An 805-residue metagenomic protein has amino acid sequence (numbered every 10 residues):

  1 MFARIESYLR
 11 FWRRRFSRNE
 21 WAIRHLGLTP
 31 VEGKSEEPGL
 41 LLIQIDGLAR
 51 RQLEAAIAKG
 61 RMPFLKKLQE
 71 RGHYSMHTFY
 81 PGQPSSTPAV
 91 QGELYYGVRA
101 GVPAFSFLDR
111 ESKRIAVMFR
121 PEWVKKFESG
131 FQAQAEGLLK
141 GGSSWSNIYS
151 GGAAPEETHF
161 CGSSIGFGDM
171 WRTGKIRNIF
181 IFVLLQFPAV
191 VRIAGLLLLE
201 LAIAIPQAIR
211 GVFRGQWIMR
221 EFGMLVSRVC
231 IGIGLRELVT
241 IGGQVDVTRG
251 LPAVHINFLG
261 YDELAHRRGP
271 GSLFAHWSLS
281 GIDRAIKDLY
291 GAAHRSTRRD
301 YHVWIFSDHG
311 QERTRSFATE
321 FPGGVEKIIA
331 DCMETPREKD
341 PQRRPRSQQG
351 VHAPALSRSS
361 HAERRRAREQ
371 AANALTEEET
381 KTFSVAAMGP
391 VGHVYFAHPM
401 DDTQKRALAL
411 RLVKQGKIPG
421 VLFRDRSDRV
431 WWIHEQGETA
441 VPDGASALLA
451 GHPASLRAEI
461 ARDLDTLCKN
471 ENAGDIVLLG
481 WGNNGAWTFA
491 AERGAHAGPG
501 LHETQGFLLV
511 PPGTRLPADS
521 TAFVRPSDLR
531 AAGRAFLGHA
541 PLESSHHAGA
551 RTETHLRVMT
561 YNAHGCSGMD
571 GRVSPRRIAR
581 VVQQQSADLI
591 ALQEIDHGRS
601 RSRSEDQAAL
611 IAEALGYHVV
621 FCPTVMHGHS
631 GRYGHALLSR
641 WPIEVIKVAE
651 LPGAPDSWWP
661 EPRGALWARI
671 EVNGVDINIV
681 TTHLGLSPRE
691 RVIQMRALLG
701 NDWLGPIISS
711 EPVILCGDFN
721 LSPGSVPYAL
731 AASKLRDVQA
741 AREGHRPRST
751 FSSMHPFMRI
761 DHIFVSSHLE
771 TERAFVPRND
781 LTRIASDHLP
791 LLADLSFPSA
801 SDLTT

Functional and structural regions predicted by a protein language model:
M1-P30, G168-L235, P345-N373, E377 (+4 more regions): Alpha-helical membrane-targeting segments
A3, R13, E93-G269, P390-H393 (+3 more regions): His/Asp/Glu-rich, glycine-adjacent segments that coordinate divalent cations and/or stabilize oxyanion chemistry on
R10-G39, A49-G174, L185, R337-A374 (+3 more regions): Active-site nucleophile/metal-coordination loop of metallo-enzymes that catalyze phosphate/sulfate and related
R15, I233-G234, L238, D246 (+3 more regions): A long, amphipathic alpha-helix that forms part of the scaffold/cap immediately adjacent to metal-dependent active
S35-E54, L68, A253-L259, A275 (+10 more regions): Beta-strand elements within well-structured catalytic alpha/beta cores of enzymes that handle phosphate/sulfate esters
F119-Q132, G141, W145-G152, Q348-A532: Active-site neighborhoods of enzymes that stabilize oxyanions during catalysis
A285-P322, W431-I433, V477-L479, I707-L730: Metal-dependent active-site segment of extracytoplasmic phospho-/sulfohydrolases and closely related
S545-L589, E613-A614, H618-T805: Active-site regions of metal-assisted phosphoester/phosphodiester hydrolases, unifying DNase/endonuclease modules
